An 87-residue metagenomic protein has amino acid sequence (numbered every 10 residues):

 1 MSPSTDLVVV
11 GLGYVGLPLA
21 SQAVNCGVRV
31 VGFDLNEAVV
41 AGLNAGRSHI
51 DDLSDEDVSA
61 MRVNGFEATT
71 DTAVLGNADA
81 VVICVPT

Functional and structural regions predicted by a protein language model:
M1-T87: Structural/interface elements that position substrates and couple domains in central-metabolism enzymes
